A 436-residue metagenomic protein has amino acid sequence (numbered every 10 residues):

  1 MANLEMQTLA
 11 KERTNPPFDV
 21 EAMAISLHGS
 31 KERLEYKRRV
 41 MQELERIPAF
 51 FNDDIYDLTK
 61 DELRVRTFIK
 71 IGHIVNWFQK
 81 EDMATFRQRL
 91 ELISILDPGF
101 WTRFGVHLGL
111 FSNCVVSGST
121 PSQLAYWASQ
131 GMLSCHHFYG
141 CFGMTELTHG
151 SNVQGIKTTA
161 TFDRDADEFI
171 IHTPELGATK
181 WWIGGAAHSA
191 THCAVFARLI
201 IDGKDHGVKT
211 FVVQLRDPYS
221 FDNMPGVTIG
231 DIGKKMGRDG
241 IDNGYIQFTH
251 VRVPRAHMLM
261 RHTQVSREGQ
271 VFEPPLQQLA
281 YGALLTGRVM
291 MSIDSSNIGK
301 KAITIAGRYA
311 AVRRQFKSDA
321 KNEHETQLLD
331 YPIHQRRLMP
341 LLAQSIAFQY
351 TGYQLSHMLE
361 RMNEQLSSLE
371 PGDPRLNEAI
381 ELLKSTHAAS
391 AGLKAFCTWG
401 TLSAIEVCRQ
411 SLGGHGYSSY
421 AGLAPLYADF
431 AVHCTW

Functional and structural regions predicted by a protein language model:
M1-Y139, G150-S151, F162, A166-F169 (+2 more regions): Amphipathic, small/basic residue-rich leader segments at the start of a protein or domain
L92-L96, L108-S112, G177-K180, G226-D231 (+5 more regions): Glycine- and acidic
C114, G143-N152, A178-T179: Sensory/regulatory domains in signal-transduction proteins
S134-L147, C193-L199, V212-V213, Q247 (+5 more regions): Hydrophobic alpha-helical cores of multi-pass transmembrane domains in eukaryotic membrane proteins
R164-T228: A short core secondary-structure module
I183-G185, F221, G230, Q247-G287 (+1 more regions): A glycine-rich, basic-preceded beta-loop-alpha segment at the flavin cofactor/substrate interface of flavin-utilizing
L285-P374: Extended amphipathic alpha-helical segments enriched in small hydrophobics
I380-W436: Alpha-helix capping/hinge segments and adjacent helical runs
